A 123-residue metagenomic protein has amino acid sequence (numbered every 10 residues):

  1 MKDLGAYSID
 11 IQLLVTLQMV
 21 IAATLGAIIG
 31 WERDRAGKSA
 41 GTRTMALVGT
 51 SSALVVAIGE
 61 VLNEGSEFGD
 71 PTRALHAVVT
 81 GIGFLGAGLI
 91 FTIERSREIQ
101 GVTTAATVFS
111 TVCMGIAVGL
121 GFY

Functional and structural regions predicted by a protein language model:
M1-A74: Alpha-helical transmembrane segments and their membrane-interface boundaries that form or gate the permeation pathway
L4-S8, E67-L75, V79, R95-T103 (+1 more regions): Interhelical loops and loop-helix junctions of multi-pass membrane transporters/channels
G26-K38, L85-I99: C-terminal ends of transmembrane helices
L47-A57, T80-G83, A105-A117: Small-residue-rich segments of transmembrane alpha-helices in multi-pass membrane proteins, especially helix faces
A117-Y123: Transmembrane helix interruption/hinge and helix-loop junction motifs
